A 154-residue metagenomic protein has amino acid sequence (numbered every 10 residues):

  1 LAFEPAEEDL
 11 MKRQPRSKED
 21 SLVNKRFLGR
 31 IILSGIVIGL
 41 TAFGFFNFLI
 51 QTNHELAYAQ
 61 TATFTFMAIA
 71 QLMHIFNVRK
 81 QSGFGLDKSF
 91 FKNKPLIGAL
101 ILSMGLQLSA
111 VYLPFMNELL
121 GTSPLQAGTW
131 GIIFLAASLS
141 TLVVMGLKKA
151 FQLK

Functional and structural regions predicted by a protein language model:
L1-K154: C-terminal transmembrane helices and immediately adjacent loops/tails of multi-pass membrane transport proteins
